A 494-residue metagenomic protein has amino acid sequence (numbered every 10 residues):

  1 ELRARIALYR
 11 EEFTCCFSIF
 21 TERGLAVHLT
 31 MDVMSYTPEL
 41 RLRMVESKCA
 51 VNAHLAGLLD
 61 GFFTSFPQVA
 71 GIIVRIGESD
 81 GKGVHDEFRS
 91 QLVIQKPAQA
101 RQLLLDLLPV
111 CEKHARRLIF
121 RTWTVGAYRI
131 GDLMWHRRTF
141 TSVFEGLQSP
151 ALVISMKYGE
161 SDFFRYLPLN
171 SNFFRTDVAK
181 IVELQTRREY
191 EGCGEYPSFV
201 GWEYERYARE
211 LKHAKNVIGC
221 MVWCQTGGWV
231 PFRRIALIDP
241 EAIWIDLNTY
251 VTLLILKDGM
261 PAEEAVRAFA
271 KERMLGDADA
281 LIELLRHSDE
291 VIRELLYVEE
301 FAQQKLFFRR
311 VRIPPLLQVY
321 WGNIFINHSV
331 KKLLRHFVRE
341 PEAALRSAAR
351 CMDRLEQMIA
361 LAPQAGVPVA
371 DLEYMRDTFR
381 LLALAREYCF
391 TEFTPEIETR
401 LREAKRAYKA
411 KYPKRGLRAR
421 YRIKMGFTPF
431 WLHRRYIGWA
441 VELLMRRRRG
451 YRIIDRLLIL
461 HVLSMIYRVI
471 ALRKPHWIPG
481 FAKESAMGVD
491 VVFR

Functional and structural regions predicted by a protein language model:
E1-G77, E112, A208, N216: Feature activates predominantly on carbohydrate-active enzymes
L2-R10, Y36-H54, E78, K82 (+5 more regions): The substrate-binding groove and active-site-proximal loops of carbohydrate-active enzymes, especially glycoside
T64, P97-R494: Substrate-binding groove of N-acetylhexosamine-processing glycoside hydrolases
